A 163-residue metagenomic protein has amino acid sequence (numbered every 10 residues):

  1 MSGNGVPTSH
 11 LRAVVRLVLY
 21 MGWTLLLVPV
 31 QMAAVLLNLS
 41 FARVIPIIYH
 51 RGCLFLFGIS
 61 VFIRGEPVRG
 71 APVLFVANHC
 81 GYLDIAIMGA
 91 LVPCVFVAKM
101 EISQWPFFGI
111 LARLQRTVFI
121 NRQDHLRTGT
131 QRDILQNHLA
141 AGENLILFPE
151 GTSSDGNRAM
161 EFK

Functional and structural regions predicted by a protein language model:
S2-F62, I110-Q115: A transmembrane-helix-recognition feature enriched in membrane-embedded lipid enzymes and envelope glyco-/phospholipid
F55-K163: Soluble catalytic domains of membrane acyltransferases
